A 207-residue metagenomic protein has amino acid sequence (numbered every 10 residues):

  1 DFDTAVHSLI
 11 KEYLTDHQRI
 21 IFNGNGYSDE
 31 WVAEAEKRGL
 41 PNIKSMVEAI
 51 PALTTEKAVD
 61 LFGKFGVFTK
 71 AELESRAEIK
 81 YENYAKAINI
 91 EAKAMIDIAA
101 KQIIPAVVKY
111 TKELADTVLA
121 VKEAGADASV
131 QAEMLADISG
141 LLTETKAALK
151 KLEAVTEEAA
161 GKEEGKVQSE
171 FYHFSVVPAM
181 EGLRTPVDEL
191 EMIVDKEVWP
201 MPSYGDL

Functional and structural regions predicted by a protein language model:
D1-A5: Flexible, glycine/charged-enriched surface loops at secondary-structure junctions
H7-K11: Single-stranded nucleic-acid nicking/binding segments centered on His-rich, glycine/basic loops
E12-L207: C-terminal amphipathic alpha-helical interaction region
